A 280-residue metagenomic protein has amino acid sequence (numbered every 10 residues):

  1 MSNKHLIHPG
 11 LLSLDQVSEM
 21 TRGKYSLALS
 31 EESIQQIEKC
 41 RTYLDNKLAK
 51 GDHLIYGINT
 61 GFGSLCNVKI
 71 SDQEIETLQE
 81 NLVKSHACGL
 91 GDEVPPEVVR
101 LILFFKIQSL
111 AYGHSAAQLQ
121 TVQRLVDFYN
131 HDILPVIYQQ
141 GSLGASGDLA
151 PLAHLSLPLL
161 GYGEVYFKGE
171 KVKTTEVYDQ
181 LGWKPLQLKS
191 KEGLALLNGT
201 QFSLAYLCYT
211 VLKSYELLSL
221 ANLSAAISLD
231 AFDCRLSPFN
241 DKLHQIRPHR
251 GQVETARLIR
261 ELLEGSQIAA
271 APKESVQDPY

Functional and structural regions predicted by a protein language model:
M1-Y280: Conserved, well-structured ligand/cofactor-binding cores
